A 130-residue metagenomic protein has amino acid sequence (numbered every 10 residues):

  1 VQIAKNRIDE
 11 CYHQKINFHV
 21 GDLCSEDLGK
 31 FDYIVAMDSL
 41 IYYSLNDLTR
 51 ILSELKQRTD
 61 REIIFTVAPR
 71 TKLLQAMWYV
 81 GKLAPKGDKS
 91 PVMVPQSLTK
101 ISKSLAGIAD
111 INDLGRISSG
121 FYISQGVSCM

Functional and structural regions predicted by a protein language model:
V1-G29, N46-Q57, I64-M130: Class I (Rossmann-like) S-adenosyl-L-methionine-dependent methyltransferase catalytic domain, capturing the SAM-binding
V35-A36: A conserved beta-strand element that flanks and buttresses the S-adenosyl-L-methionine
S39: Hydrophobic adenine-recognition pocket in adenosine-nucleotide-binding enzymes
